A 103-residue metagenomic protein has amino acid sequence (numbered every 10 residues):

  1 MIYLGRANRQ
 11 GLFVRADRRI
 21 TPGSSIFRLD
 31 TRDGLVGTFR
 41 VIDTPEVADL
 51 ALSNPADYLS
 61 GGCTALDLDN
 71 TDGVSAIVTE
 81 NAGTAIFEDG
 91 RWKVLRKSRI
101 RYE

Functional and structural regions predicted by a protein language model:
M1-N54, A85-I86: Charge-dense, E/K-rich amphipathic alpha-helical interfaces
G34-E103: Extended, amphipathic alpha-helical stalk segments that mediate dimerization and serve as stator/scaffold rods within
